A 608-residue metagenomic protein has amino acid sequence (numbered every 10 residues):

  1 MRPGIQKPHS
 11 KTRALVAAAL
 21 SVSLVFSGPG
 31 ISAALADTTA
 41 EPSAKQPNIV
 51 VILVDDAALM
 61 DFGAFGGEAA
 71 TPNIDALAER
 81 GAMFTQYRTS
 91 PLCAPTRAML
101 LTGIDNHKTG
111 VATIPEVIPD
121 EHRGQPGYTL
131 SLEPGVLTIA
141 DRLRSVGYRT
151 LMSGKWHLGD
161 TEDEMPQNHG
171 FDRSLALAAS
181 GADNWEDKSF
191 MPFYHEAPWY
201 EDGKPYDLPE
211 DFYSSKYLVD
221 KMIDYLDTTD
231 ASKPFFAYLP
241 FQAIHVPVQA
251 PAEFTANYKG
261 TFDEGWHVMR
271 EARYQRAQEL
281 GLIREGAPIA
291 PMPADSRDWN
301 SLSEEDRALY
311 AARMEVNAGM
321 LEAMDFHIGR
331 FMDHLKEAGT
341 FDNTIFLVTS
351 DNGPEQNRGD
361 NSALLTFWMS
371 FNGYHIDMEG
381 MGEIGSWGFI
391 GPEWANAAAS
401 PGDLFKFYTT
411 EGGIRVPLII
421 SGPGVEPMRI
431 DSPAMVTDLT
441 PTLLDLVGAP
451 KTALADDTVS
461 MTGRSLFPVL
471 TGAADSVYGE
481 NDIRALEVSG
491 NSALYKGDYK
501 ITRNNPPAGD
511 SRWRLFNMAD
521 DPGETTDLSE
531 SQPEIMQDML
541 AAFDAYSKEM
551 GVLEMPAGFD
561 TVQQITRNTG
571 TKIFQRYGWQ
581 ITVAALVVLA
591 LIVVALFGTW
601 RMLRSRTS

Functional and structural regions predicted by a protein language model:
A40-A82, P91, S145, W156 (+2 more regions): Active-site-proximal N-terminal segment of extracellular/periplasmic enzymes that hydrolyze or transfer
A44-N48, L100, D160-G181, S215-A294 (+5 more regions): Active-site regions of oxyanion-processing enzymes, predominantly non-cytosolic
K45-P47, V54, L59, M83 (+8 more regions): Long, internal low-complexity/basic segments
A58-Y148, R173, A179, D183-W199: Active-site segment of extracytoplasmic enzymes that catalyze sulfate/phosphate-ester chemistry
G63-A69, M83-H107, A112-I114, M152-E164 (+7 more regions): Short, solvent-exposed turn/loop segments enriched in Gly/Ser/Thr/Pro and often Arg
A82, H157, K204-P205, E210-S215 (+9 more regions): C-terminal accessory region downstream of the catalytic core in glycan-modifying enzymes
E162-G170, Q249, D333-S421, R567-Y577: Histidine-centered active-site microenvironments of extracellular/periplasmic hydrolases and transferases
D172-R173, L177-D183, E383-G413, S421-A519 (+1 more regions): C-terminal cap/loop subdomain of S1 sulfatases and analogous C-terminal strand-loop tails that border
